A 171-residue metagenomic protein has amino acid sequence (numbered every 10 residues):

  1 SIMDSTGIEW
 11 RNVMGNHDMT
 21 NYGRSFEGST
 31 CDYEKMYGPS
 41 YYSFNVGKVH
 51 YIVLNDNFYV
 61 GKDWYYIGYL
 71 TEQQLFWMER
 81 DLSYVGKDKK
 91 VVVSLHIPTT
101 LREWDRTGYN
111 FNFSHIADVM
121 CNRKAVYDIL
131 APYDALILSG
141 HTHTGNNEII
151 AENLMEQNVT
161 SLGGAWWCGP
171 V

Functional and structural regions predicted by a protein language model:
I2-K87, N110-L136, T144-P170: Extended active-site neighborhood of metal-dependent phosphoesterases/phosphodiesterases
D56, S94-T99, H141-T142: Short, well-ordered beta-to-alpha junction loops that form the rim of enzyme active sites and present histidine/acidic
Y84-T107: Short acidic, glycine-rich surface-loop motifs adjacent to enzyme active sites
